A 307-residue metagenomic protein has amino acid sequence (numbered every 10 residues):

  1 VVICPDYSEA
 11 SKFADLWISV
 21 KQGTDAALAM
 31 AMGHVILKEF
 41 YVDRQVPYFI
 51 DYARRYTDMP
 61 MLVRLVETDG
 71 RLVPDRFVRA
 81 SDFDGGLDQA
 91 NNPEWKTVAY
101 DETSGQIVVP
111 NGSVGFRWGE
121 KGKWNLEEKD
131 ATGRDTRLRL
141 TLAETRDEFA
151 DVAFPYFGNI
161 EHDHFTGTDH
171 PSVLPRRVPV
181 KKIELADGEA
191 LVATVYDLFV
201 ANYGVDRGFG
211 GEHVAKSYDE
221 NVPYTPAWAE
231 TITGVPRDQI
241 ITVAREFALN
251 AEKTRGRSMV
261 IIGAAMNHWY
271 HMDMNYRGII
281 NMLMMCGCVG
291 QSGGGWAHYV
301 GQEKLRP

Functional and structural regions predicted by a protein language model:
V1-F13, K21-Q22, W228, M285 (+2 more regions): A cross-kingdom feature strongest in bacterial/archaeal respiratory oxidoreductases
V2-I3, I18, N221, M282: Residue-level detector of functional hotspots within protein domains
S8-K12, L16-K253: Long, well-ordered, tryptophan-enriched scaffold segments
N221, A227, Q239, V243-P307: A glycine-rich, hydrophobic/aromatic-adjacent loop/helix-cap motif
